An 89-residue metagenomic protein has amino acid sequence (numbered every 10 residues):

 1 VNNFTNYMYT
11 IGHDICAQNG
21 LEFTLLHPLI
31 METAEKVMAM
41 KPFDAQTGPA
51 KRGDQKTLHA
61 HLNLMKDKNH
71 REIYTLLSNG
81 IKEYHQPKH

Functional and structural regions predicted by a protein language model:
V1, E22-T24: Conserved Rossmann-fold dehydrogenase catalytic segment
V1-A17, I30-M38, P42: Active-site-proximal catalytic alpha-helix in oxidoreductases
T24-H89: NAD(P)-dependent Rossmann-like dehydrogenase/reductase catalytic/cofactor-binding core
